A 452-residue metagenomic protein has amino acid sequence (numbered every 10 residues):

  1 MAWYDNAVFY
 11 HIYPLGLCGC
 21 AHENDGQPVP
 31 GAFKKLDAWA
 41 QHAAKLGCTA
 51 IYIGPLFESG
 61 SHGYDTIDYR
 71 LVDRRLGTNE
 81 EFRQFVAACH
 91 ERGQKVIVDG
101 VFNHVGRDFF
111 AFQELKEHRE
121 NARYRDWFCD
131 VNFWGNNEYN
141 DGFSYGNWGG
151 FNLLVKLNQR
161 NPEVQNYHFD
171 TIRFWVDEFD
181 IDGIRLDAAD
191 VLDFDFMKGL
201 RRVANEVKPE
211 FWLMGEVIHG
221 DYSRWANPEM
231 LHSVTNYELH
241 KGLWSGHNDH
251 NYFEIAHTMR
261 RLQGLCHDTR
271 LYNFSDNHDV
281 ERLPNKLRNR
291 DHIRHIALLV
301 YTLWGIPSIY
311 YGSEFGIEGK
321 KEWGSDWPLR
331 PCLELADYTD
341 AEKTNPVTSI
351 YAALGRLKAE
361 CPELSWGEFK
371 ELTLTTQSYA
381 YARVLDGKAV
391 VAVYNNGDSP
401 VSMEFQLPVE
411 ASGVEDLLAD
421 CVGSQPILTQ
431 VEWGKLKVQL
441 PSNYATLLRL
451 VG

Functional and structural regions predicted by a protein language model:
M1-F9, Y13-T49, L56-R173, E178 (+2 more regions): Substrate-binding/active-site clefts of carbohydrate-active enzymes
A2-N6, N24, P28, I255-S412: Loop/helix patches that line or flank the sugar-binding groove of alpha-linked glycan CAZymes
V8-H11, I51-I53, V96-V98, I184 (+3 more regions): Hydrophobic faces of well-ordered beta-strands that scaffold small-molecule active sites in alpha/beta enzyme cores
G47-T49, R92-Q94, D180-D182, K208-F211 (+3 more regions): Short, well-ordered coil/turn segments that N-cap beta-strands
R92, Q113-K116, D187-H267, E318-A353 (+3 more regions): Active-site-proximal helices and loops of the catalytic beta/alpha 8
H104, H168-F194, N273, N277: Active-site groove signature of glycoside hydrolases
P408-G423: Solvent-exposed beta-hairpin/edge-strand motifs
Q430-G452: C-terminal beta-strand-rich structural cap/linker in extracellular carbohydrate-active enzymes
